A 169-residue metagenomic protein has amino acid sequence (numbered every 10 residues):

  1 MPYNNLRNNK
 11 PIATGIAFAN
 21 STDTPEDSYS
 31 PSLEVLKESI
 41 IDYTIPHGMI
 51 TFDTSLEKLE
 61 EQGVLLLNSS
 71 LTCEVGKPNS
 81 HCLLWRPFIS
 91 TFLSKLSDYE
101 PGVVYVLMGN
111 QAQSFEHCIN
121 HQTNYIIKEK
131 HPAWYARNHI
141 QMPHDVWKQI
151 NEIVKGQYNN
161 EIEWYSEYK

Functional and structural regions predicted by a protein language model:
M1-V104, Q111-I119, Y125-E129, W134-R137 (+1 more regions): A polyanion-binding, active-site-adjacent surface
M49-T54, G109-N110, E161-K169: Acidic carboxylate-rich catalytic motifs and surrounding loops in phosphoryl-/glycosyl-chemistry enzymes
D145-K169: C-terminal functional extensions of proteins
